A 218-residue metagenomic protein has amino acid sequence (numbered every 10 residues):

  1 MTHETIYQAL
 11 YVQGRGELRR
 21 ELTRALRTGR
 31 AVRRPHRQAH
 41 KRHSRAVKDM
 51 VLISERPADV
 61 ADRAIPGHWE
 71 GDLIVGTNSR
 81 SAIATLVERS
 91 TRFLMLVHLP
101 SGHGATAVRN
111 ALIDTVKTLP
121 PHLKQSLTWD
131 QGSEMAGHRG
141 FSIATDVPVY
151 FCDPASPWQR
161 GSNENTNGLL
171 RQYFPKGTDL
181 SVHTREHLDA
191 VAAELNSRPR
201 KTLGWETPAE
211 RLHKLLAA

Functional and structural regions predicted by a protein language model:
M1-A61: Basic, flexible linker segments flanking DNA-binding modules in nucleic acid-interacting mobile-element proteins
I6, D72, L86, R92 (+5 more regions): Mobile genetic element proteins and their domesticated derivatives, centered on retroelements and DNA transposons
A61-D62, T77: Non-catalytic terminal/interface segments that mediate subunit docking, oligomerization, and allosteric communication
P66-G76: Two-metal-ion RNase H-like nuclease active-site motif
V75-S79, V87, L96-P121: Active-site beta-loop-alpha junctions of metal-dependent nucleic acid enzymes, especially the RNase H-like/DDE
R80-T91, F141-S142: A glycine-rich, aromatic-flanked flexible loop/lid motif
T118-G137, S156: Extended C-terminal subregions enriched in glycine
G132, R139-A218: Charged alpha-helix within mobile-element recombinases
